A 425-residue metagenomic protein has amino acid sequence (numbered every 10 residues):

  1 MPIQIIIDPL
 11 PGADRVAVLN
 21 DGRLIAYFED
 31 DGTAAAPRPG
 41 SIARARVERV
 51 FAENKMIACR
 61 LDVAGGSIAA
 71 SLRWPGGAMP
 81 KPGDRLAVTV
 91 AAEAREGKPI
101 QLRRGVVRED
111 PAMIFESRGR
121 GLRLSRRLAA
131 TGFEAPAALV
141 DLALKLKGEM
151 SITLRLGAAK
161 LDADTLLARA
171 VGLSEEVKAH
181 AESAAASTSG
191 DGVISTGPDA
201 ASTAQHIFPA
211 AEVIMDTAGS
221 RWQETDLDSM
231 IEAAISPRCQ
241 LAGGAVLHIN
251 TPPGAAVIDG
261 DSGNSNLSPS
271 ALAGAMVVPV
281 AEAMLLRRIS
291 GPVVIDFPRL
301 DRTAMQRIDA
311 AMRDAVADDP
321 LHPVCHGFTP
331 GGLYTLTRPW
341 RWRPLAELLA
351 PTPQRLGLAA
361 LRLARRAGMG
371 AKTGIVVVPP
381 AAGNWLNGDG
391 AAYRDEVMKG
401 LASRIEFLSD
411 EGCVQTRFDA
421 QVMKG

Functional and structural regions predicted by a protein language model:
M1-A36, S41, E48, V63 (+5 more regions): Extended, charged alpha/beta regions that create polyanion-binding interfaces
A35, A78-K81, R287: SF2 DExD/H RNA helicase N-terminal ATP-binding lobe
S41-A43, I68, D84, G332 (+1 more regions): A generic structural signal for short beta-strands and their flanking turns/coil linkers
A43-R44, R49, K55-A58: Structural signature of multi-pass, alpha-helical inner-membrane proteins
K55-C59, A94-R104, R108-E116, G243-K424: Conserved glycine-centered short motifs in functionally critical loops
C59-S71: OB-fold (S1/OB) nucleic-acid-binding surfaces
A69-P82, F297: Alpha-helical multi-pass transmembrane bundles of energy-transducing inner-membrane proteins
